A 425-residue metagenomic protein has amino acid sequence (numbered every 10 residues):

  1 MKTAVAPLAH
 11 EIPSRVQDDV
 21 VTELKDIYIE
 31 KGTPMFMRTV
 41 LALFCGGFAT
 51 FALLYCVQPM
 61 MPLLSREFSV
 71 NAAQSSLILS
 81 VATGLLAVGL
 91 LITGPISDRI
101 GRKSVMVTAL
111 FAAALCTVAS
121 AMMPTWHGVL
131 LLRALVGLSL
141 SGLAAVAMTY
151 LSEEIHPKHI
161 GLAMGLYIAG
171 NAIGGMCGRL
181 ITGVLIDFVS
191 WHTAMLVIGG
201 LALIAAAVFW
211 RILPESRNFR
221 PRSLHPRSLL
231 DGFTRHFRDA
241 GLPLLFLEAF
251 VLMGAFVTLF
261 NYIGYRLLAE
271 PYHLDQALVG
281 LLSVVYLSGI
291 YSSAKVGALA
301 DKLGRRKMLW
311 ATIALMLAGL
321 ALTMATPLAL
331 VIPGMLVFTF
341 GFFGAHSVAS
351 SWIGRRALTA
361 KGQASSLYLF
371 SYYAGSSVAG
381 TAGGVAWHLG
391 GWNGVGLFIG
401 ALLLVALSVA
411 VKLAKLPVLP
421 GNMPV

Functional and structural regions predicted by a protein language model:
L24-T33, P214-F246: Juxtamembrane intracellular "pre-TM" segments in multi-pass secondary transporters
S69, G101, M122-G128, H156 (+1 more regions): Helix-breaking motifs and short loop linkers at transmembrane-helix boundaries and internal kinks in secondary membrane
V88-W126: Conserved MFS/SLC helix-loop-helix module at the cytosolic interface between two early adjacent transmembrane helices
A112, C116-A119, H127-L135, A329-V337: Paired small-residue
G128, P157, L166-L213: Helix-loop-helix hairpin linking two adjacent transmembrane segments in secondary transporters
L132-N171: Cytoplasmic helix-loop-helix junction between adjacent transmembrane helices in 12-TM secondary transporters
R306-A349: C-terminal transmembrane helical hairpin of 12-TM major facilitator-type secondary transporters
